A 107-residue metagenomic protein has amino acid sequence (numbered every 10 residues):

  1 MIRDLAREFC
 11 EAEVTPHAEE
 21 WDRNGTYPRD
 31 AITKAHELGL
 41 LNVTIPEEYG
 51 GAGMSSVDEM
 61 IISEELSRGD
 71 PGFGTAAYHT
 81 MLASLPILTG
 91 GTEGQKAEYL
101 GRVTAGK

Functional and structural regions predicted by a protein language model:
M1-A12: A non-catalytic, amphipathic alpha-helix used as a structural packing/dimerization or gating element in enzyme scaffolds
T15-K107: Glycine-rich flavin
